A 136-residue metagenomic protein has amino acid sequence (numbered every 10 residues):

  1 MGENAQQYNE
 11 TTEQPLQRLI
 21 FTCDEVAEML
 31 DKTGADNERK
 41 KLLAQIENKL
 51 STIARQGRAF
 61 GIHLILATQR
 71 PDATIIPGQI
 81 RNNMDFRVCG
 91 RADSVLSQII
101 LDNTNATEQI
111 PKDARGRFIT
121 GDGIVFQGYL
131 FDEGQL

Functional and structural regions predicted by a protein language model:
M1, A5, L30-T33, G61 (+1 more regions): Alpha-helix capping/termination and helix-coil
M1-E3, R39, L43, T52-Q56 (+1 more regions): Switch/coupling sub-region of P-loop NTPases
M1-I20: Mechanochemical coupling/switch segment within NTP-driven translocation systems
R18, G34-N37, K49-T52, H63 (+1 more regions): N-terminal, helix-rich and Lys/Arg-enriched segments in bacterial and organellar proteins
I20, A44-E47, S51, T74 (+1 more regions): Conserved structured core elements
D24-V26: Walker B catalytic acidic pair
E28-E47: Flexible beta-alpha connector loops of hexameric P-loop NTPases
A54, F60-L136: Conserved ATP-driven motor cores of ASCE-family P-loop NTPases powering translocation/secretion/packaging/pilus
